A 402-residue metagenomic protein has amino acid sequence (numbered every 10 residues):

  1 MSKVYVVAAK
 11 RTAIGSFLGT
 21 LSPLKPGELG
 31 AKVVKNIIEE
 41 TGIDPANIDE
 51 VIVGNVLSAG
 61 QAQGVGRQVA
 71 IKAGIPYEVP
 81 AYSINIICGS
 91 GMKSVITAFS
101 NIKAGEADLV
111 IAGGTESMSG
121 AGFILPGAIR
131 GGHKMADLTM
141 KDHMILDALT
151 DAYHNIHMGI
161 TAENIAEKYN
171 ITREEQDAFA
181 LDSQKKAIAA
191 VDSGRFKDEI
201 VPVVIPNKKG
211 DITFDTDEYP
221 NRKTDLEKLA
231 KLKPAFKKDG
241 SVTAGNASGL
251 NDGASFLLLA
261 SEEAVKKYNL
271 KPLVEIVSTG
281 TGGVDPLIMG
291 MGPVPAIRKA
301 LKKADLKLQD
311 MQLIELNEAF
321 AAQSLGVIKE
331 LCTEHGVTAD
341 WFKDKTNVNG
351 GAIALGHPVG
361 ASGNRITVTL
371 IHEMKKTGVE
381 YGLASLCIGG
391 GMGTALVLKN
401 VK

Functional and structural regions predicted by a protein language model:
M1-L24, N36, M140, L226-M291 (+4 more regions): Condensing-enzyme catalytic core mediating Claisen C-C bond formation in acyl metabolism
M1-Q61, V65-A73, P80, T161-R173 (+4 more regions): Conserved active-site "lid/cap" helical segment
K10-T12, P23-K32, E40, E175-K267 (+1 more regions): N-terminal extracellular/periplasmic Venus flytrap/periplasmic-binding protein-like
N55-L109, Y153-H157, K223-G249, E334-R365 (+1 more regions): Conserved catalytic cysteine-centered active-site region of acyl-thioester-dependent Claisen-condensing enzymes
I84-E116, A166-R195, F256-E263, I328 (+2 more regions): Active-site-proximal alpha-helical scaffold in enzymes
L109-N164: Flexible glycine-/small-residue-enriched beta->alpha junction loops that bind anionic phosphate/pyrophosphate groups
T161-E163, E199, N207, V277 (+1 more regions): Active-site pocket-lining segment
